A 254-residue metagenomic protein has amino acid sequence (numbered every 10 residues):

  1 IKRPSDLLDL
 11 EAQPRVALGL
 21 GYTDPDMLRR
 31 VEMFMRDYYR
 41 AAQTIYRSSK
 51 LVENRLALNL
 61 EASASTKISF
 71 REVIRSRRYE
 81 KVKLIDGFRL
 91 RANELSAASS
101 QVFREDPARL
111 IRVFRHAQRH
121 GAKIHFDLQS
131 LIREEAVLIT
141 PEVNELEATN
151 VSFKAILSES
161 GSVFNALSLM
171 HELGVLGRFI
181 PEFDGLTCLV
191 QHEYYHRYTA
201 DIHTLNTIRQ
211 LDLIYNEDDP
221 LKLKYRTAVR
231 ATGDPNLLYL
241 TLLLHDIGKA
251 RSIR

Functional and structural regions predicted by a protein language model:
I1-H196: Non-catalytic interface/linker regions that flank or bridge core catalytic/transmembrane domains
T149, L221, L240-L243: N-terminal alpha-helical segment
V190-R197, D219-G233: Histidine/acidic-rich helix-loop-helix segments that form or flank divalent-metal centers in metalloenzyme catalytic
T199-A200, R226-R254: Divalent metal-dependent catalytic cores for phosphoryl transfer on phosphate-bearing substrates
H203: Short beta-strand-centered segments that line the small-molecule binding cleft or hinge of alpha/beta clamshell
N216-P220, A250-I253: Extended hydrophobic-aromatic, low-complexity segments
